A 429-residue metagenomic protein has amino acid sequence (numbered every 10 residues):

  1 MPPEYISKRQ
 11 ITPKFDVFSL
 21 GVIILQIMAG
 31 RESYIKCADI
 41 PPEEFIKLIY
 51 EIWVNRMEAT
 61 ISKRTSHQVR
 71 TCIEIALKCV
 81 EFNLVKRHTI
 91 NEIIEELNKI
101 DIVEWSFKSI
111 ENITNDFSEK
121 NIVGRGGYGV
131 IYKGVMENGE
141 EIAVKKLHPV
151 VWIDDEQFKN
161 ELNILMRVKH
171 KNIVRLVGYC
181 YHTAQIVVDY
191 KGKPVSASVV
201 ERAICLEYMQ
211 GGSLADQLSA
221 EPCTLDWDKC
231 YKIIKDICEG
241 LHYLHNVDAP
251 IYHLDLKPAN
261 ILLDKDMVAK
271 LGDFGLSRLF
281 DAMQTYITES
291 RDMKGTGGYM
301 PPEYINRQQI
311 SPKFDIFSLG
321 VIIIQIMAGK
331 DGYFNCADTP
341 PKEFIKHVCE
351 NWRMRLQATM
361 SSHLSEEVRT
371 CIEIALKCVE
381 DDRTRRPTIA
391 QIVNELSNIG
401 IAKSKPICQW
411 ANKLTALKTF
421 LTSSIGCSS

Functional and structural regions predicted by a protein language model:
M1-E111, I142-M166, N172-Y231, K235 (+2 more regions): Cytosolic eukaryotic protein kinase-like domains
I113-N121: Conserved N-terminal boundary motif of the eukaryotic protein kinase catalytic domain
E119, E161-R167, Y243: Conserved alpha C helix of the protein kinase catalytic core
K120-I131: Protein kinase glycine-rich loop
G134-V135, L147: Conserved beta3 strand of the Hanks-type protein kinase catalytic N-lobe
V135-I142: Conserved N-lobe loop of protein kinases adjacent to the ATP-binding glycine-rich P-loop
E239-I251: Protein kinase catalytic-loop region centered on the HRD/HxD motif
D248-L263: Catalytic-loop of the protein kinase fold
